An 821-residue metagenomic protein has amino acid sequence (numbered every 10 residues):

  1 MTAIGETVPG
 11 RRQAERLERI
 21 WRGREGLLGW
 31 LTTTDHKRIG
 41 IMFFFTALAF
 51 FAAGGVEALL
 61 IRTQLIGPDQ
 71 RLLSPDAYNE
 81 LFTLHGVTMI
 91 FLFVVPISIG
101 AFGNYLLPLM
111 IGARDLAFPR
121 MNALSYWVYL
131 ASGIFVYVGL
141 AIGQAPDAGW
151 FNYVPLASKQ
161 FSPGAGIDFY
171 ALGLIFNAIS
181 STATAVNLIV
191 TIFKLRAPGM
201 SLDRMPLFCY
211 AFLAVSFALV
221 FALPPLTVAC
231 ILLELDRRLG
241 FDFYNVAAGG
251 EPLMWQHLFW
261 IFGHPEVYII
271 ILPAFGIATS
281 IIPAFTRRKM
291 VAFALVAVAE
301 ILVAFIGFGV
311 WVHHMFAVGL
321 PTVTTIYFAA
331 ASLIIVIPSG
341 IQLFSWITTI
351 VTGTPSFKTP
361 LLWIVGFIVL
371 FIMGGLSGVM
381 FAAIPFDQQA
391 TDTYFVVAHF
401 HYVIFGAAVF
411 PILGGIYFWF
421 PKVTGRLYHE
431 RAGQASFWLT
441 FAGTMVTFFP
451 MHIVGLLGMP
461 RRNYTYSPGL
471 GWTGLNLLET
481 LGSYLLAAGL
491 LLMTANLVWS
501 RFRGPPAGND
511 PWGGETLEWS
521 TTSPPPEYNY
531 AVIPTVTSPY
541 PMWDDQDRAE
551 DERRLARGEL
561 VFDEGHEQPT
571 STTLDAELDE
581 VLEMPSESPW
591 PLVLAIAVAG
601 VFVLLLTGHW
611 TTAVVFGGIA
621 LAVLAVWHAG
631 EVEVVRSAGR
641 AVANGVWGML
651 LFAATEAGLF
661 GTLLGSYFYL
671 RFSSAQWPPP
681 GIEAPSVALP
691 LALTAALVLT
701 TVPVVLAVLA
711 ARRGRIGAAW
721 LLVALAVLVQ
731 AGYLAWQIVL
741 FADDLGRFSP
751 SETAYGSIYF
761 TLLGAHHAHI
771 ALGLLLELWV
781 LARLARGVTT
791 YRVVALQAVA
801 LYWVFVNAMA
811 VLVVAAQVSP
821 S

Functional and structural regions predicted by a protein language model:
T2-R640, N644-W647, A653-A684, Q737-I738 (+5 more regions): Membrane-embedded and interfacial regions of multi-pass energy-transducing membrane proteins
P108-A113, P421-R426, V705-I716, L784-G787: Juxtamembrane helix-break-helix junctions at the cytosolic face of small multi-pass alpha-helical membrane proteins
T359, G714-A719, S751-Y755, R792: Membrane-helix interface segments
V702-V739: Hydrophobic transmembrane alpha-helical segments that form the core helix bundle of multi-pass membrane enzymes
I716-L721, E777, L781-V806: Interfacial loop-to-transmembrane junctions
T753-Y759, Q797: Short pre-active-site segment immediately N-terminal to the catalytic Zn-binding motif
I758-W779: Alpha-helical transmembrane segments of helical membrane proteins, especially in multi-pass transport, channel
V811-S821: Juxtamembrane boundary at the C-terminal end of a transmembrane helix
